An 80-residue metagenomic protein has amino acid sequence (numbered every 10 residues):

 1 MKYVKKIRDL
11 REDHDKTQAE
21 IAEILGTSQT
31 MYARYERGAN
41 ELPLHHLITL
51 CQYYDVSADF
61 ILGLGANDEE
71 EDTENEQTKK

Functional and structural regions predicted by a protein language model:
K5-I24, T49: Short basic helix-loop element that most often maps to the first helix and adjoining turn of HTH DNA-binding modules
I7, I21-A22, Y32-Y35, I61: Conserved hydrophobic/aromatic packing and binding residues within compact polymer-binding modules
L25-E41: Recognition helix of helix-turn-helix/homeodomain-like DNA-binding domains that insert into the DNA major groove
E36, Y54, G65: DNA major-groove recognition helix of helix-turn-helix
H45-F60: DNA major-groove recognition helix of helix-turn-helix/homeodomain DNA-binding modules
L62-K80: Short, charged recognition helix plus adjacent turn of helix-turn-helix-like nucleic-acid-binding domains
